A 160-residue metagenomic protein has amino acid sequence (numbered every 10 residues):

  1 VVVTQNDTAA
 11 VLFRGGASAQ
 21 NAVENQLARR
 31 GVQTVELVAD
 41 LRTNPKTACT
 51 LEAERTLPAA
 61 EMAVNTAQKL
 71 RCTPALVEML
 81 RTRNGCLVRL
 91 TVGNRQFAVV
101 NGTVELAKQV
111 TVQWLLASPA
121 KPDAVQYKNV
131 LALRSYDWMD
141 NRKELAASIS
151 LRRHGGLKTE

Functional and structural regions predicted by a protein language model:
V1-E160: Non-globular, low-confidence helical/coil segments that flank catalytic cores
